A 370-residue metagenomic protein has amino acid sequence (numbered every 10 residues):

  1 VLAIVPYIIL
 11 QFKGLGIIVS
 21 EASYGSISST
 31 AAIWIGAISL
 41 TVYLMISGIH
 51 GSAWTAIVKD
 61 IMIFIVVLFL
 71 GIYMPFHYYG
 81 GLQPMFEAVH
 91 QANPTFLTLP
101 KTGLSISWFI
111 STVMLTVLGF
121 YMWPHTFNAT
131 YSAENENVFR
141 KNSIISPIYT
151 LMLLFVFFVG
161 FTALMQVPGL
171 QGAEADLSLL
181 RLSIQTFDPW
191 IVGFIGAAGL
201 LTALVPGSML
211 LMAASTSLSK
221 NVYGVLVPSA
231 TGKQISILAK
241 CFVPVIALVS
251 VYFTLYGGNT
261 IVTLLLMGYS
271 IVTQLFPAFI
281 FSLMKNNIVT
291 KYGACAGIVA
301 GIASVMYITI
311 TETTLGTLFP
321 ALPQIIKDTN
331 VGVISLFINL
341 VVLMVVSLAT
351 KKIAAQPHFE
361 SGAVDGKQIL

Functional and structural regions predicted by a protein language model:
V1-L370: Membrane-embedded helix-loop-helix hairpins and adjacent transmembrane boundary segments in multi-pass transporters
